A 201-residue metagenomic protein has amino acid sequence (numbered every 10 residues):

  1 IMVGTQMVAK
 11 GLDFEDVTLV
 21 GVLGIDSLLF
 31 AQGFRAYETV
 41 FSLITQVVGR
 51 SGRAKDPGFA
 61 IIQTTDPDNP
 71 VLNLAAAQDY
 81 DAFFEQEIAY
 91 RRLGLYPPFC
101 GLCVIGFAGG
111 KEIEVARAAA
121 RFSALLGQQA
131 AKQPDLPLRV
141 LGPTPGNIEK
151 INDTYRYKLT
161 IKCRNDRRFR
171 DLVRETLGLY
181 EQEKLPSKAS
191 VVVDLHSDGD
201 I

Functional and structural regions predicted by a protein language model:
I1-Q32, Q46-I201: Accessory helical-bundle/CTD segments and flexible terminal tails appended to RecA-like ATPase motors
F34-F41: Short, conserved loop/turn and helix-capping segments at secondary-structure boundaries that abut family-defining
